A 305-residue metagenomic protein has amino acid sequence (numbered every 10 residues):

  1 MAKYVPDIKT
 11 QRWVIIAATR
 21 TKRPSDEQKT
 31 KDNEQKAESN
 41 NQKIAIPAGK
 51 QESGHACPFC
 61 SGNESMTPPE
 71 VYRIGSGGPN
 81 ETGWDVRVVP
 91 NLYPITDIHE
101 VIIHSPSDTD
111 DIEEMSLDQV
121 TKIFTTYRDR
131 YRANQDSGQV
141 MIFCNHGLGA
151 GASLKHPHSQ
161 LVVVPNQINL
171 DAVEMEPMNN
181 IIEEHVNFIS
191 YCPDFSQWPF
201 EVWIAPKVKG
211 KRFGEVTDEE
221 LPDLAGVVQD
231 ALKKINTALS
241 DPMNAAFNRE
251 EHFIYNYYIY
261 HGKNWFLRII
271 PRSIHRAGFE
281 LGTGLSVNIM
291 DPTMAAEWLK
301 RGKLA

Functional and structural regions predicted by a protein language model:
M1-H156, V162-R212, V216-E219, L232-I235 (+1 more regions): Active-site microenvironments that recognize anionic phosphate/pyrophosphate groups
